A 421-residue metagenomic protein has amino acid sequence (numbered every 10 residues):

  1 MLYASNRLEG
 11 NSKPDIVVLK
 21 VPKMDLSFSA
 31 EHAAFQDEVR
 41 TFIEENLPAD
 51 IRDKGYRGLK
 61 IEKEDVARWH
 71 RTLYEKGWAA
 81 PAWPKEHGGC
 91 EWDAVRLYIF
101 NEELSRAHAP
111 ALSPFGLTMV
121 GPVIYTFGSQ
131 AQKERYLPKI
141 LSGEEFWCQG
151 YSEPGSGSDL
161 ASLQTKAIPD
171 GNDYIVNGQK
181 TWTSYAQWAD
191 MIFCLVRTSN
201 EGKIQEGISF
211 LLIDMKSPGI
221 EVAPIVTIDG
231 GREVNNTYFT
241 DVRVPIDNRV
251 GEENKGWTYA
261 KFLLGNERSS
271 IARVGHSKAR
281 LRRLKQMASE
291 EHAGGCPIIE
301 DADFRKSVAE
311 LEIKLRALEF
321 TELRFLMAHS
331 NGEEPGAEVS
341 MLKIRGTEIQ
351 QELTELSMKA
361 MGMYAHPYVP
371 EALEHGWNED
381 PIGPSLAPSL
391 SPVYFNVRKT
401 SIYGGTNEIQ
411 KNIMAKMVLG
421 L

Functional and structural regions predicted by a protein language model:
K13-K23: Short, Lys/Arg-enriched N-terminal segments with co-localized hydrophobic residues within the first ~10-30 amino acids
D25, L47, V95, I99-F100 (+4 more regions): Glycine-rich phosphate/cofactor-binding loops in nucleotide/flavin-utilizing enzymes
I51-K60, I299, R316-E379: C-terminal helix-coil-helix/basic helical segment that borders enzyme active sites and/or dimer interfaces and provides
A67, R71-E144, Y185-M191, L315 (+4 more regions): Internal helix-loop-helix
G143-Y151: A short, Trp-centered hydrophobic/proline-enriched beta-strand micro-motif
N172-D173, N177-A223: A short core secondary-structure module
I220-L318, T400, K416: Glycine-rich beta->alpha junctions and the first turn(s) of the following alpha-helix
